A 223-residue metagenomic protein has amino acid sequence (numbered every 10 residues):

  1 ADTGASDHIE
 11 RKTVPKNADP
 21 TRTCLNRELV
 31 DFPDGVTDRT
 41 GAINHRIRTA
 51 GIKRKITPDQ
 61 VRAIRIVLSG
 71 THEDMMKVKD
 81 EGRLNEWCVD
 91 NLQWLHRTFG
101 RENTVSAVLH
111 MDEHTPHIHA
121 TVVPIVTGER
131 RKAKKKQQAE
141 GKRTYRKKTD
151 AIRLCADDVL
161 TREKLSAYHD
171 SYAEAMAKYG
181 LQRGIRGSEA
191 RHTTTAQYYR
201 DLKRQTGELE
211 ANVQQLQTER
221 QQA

Functional and structural regions predicted by a protein language model:
A1-Q221: N-terminal nicking endonuclease/strand-transfer module with a His-rich metal-binding environment and a catalytic Tyr
